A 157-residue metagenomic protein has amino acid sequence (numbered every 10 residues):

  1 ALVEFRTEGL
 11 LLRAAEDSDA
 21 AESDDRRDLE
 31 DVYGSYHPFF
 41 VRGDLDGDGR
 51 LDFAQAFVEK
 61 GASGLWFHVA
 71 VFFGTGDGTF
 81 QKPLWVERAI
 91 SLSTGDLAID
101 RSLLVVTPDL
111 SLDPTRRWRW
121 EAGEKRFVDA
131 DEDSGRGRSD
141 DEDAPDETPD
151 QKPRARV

Functional and structural regions predicted by a protein language model:
A1-L11, T79, A89-V157: Acidic, small-residue rich beta-repeat scaffolds with periodic aromatic anchors
A1-P38: Terminal domain-start segments
L29-D31, V58-S63: Short consensus segments that form the blades of beta-propeller domains, in both extracellular/periplasmic
F40-D48: Acidic, divalent-cation-chelating loop motifs in proteins
G47-F57, R101-T107: Acidic/hydrophobic-patterned starts of short beta strands in beta-sheet-rich repeat architectures
A62-A70, D113-R116: Structural motif
G78-L84: Surface-exposed loop/edge segments in extracytoplasmic proteins
